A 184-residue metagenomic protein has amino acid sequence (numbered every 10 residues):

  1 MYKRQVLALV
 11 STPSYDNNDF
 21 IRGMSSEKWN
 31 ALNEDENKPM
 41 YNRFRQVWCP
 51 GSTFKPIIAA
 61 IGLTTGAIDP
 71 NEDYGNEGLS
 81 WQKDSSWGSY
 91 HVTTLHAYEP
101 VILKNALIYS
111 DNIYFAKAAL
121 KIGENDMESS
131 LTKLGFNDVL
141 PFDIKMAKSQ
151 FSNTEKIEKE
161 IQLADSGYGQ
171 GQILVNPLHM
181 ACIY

Functional and structural regions predicted by a protein language model:
K3-S52, I57-Y184: Beta-lactam-recognizing serine transpeptidase/beta-lactamase-like catalytic domain environment
